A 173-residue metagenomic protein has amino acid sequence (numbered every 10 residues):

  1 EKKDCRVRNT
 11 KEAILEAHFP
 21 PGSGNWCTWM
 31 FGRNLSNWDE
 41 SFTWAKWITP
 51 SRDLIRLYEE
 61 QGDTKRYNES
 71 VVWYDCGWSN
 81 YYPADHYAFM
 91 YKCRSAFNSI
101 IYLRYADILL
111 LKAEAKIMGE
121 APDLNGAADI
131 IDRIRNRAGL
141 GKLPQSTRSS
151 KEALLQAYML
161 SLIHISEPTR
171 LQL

Functional and structural regions predicted by a protein language model:
E1-C27, Q61-S166, R170: Acidic/polar-rich alpha-helix caps and helix-coil junctions
N25-N37: Short, polar loop/linker segments at the starts of domains and inter-domain junctions
L35-E59: Short, cationic low-complexity segments
L173: Cationic, low-complexity basic patches in intrinsically disordered or flexible, solvent-exposed regions
